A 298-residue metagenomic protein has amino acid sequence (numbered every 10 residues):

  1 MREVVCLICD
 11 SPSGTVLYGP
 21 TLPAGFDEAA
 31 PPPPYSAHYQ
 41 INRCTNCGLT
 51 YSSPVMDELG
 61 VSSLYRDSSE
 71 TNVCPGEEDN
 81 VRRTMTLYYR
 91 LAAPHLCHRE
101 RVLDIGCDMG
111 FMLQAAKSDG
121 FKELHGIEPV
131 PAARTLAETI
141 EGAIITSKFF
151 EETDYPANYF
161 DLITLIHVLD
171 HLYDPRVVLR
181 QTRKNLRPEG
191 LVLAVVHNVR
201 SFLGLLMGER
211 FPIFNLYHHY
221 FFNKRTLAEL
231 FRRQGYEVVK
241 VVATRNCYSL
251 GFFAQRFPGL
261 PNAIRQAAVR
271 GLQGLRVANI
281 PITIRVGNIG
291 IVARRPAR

Functional and structural regions predicted by a protein language model:
M1-I166, R176-R180, A243-T244, A278 (+2 more regions): Conserved N-terminal segment of class I S-adenosyl-L-methionine
G19-G25, V239-A263: Conserved catalytic loop of SAM-dependent methyltransferase domains
P20-F26, A194-Y220, R225-F231, Q255: Short, glycine-/aromatic-enriched active-site segment of Class I SAM-dependent methyltransferases
E123, V192-L193: A short hydrophobic/small-residue beta-strand
H167-H171: A short His-aromatic
Y173-V177, G204: Short N-terminal helix/helix-N-cap motif within the alpha/beta-hydrolase-1
R176-L191: A short glycine-rich, Lys/Arg-flanked "PGG" loop and its adjoining helix->strand segment in the class I
